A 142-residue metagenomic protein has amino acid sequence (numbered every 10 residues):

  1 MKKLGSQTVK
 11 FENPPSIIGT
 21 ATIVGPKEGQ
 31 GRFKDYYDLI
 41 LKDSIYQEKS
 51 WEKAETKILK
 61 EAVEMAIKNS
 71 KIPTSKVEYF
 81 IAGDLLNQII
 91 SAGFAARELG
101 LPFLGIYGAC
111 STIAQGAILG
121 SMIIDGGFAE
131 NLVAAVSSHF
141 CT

Functional and structural regions predicted by a protein language model:
M1-L104: Conserved "HGTGT" condensation-loop signature of ketosynthase/thiolase-family condensing enzymes that catalyze
K2-S6, A114, I118, T142: Glycine-/small-residue-rich "gating" segment that lines the acyl/pantetheine channel and substrate pocket
V24, C110, H139: Residue-level detector of flexible, active-site-proximal loop/helix-junction positions within diverse enzyme catalytic
A82-G83, L132-S138: Short beta-strand segments
I89-I90, F140-T142: Short, well-ordered, mixed-charge alpha-helical segments that flank or form enzyme active sites
A95-R97, S121, D125, T142: Cofactor- and metal-binding active-site motifs of prokaryotic enzymes that mediate redox/radical or nucleophilic
I106-A134: Active-site-proximal alpha-helical scaffold in enzymes
